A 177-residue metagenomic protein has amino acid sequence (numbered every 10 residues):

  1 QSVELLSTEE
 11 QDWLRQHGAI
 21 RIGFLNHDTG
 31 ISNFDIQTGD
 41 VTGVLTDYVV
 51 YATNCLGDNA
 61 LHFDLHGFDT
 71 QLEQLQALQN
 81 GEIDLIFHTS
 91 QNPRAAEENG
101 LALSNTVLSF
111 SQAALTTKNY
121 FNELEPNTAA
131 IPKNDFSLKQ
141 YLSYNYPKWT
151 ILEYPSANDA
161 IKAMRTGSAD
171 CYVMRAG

Functional and structural regions predicted by a protein language model:
S2-H17, D58, Q91-N92, N99-W149: A conserved helix-loop-strand patch within extracytoplasmic ligand-binding domains of the periplasmic binding
S2-S90, E97-N99, T150-Y154, I161-K162: Extracytoplasmic small-molecule ligand-binding "clamshell" domains of the periplasmic binding protein/Venus flytrap
R21-L25, I86, N127-P132, Y172: Short, well-ordered beta-strand segments
H27-G30, Q91-A95, Y120-F121, D135-L138 (+3 more regions): Solvent-exposed loop/turn segments at secondary-structure junctions within structured extracellular/periplasmic domains
G67-F68, I131-P132, Y154, Y172-V173: Active-site-adjacent beta-strand anchor residues
L78, A130-P132, M164: Structured N-terminal alpha/beta-domain signature that marks small ligand/cofactor-binding or signaling modules
A113, Y144-G177: Ordered, small/hydrophobic-rich secondary-structure cores
